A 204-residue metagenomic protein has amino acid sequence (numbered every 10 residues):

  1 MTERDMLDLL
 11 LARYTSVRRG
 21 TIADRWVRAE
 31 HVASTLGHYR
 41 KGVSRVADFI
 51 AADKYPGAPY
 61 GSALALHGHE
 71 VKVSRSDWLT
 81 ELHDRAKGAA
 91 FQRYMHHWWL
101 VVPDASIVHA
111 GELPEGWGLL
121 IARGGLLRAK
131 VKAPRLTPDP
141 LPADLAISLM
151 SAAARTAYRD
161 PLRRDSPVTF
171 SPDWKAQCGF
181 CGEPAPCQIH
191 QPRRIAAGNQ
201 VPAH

Functional and structural regions predicted by a protein language model:
M1-I22, W26, G37-H38, A110-H204: Non-catalytic C-terminal interaction segments of nucleic acid-processing enzymes
E3, E30, E70: Acidic-residue sensor for enzyme active/binding pockets
Y14-R18, H83-F91: Short, basic/hydrophobic alpha-helical segments
V17-H67: Active-site metal-binding core of divalent-cation-utilizing nuclease and nuclease-like domains
V32, D53, K72, V102 (+1 more regions): Residues at the C-termini of beta-strands that transition into short coil/loop
P59-H67, R75-A86, V108-G111: Active-site-adjacent loop/helix micro-motif of nuclease/hydrolase catalytic cores
G68-V71, W78, M95-V101: Long, contiguous hydrophobic alpha-helical segments, chiefly transmembrane helices and signal peptides
A90-G124: Nucleic-acid nuclease catalytic cores
